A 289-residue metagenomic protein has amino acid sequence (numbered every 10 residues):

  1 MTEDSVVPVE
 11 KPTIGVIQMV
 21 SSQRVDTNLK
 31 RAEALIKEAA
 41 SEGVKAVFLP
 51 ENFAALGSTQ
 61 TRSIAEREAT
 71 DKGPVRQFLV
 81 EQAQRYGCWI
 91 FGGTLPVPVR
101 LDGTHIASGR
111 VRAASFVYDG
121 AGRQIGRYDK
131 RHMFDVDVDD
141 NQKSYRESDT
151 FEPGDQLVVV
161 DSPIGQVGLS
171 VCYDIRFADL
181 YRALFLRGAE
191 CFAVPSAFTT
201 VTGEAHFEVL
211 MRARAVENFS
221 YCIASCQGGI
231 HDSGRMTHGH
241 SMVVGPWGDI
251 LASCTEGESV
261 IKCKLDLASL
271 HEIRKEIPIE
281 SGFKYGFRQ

Functional and structural regions predicted by a protein language model:
T2-A46: N-terminal glycine-/serine-/threonine-rich phosphate-binding loop
V6-I14, V159-G168, C191: Beta-strand-turn-beta hairpins that frame and shape the catalytic cleft of phosphate-ester-processing enzymes
I14, S115-I125, M242-A252: Short, glycine-anchored, charge-dense loop/turn motifs used at functional sites
V25, E33-A121, I125-D129, F198-S220: Cys-nucleophile CN-hydrolase/nitrilase-fold catalytic domain and related Cys-dependent amidase chemistry that acts on
E68, R100-R187, T200-T202, H206-V209 (+1 more regions): Active-site catalytic loop in hydrolytic enzyme cores
A69-G92, Q166, C172-I261: CN hydrolase (nitrilase-like) catalytic-core segments centered on the catalytic cysteine and neighboring Lys/Glu
G92-T94, A113-V117, V158-V160, S241-V243 (+1 more regions): Short beta-strand scaffold segments in enzyme catalytic cores
A268-Q289: A short C-terminal boundary segment appended to hydrolase-like catalytic domains
